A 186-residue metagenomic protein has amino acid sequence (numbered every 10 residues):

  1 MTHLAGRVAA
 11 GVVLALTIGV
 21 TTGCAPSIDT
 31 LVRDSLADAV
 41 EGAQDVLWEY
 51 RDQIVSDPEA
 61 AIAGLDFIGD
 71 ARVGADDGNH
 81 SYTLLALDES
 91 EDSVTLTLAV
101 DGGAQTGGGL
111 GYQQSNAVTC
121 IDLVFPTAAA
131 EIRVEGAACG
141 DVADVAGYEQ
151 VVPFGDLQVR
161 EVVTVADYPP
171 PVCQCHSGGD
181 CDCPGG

Functional and structural regions predicted by a protein language model:
M1-V12: Bacterial N-terminal signal peptides that target proteins for export
G19-G23: C-terminal motif of bacterial Sec signal peptides marking the signal peptidase cleavage site
A25-I28: Bacterial signal peptide processing site
L36-G69: N-terminal alpha-helical signal peptides/signal-anchor transmembrane segments
E59-L85: Conserved non-transmembrane functional hotspots
E89-H176, D180: Extracytosolic low-complexity repeat regions of secreted or lipid-anchored proteins
D182-P184: N-terminal sensory and localization modules of signal-transduction and trafficking proteins
